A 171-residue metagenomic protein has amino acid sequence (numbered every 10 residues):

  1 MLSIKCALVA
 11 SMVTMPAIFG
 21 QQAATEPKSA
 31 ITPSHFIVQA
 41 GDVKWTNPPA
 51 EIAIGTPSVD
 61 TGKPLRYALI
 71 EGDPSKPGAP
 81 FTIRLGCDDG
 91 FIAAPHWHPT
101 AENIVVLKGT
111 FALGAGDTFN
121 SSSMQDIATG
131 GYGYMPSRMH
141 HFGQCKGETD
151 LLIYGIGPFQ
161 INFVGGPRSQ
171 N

Functional and structural regions predicted by a protein language model:
M1-L8: Bacterial N-terminal signal peptides that target proteins for export
S11-G20: Hydrophobic h-region of N-terminal signal peptides that target proteins for export in Gram-negative bacteria
Q21-A79, R168-N171: A short, N-terminal "cap"/entry segment at the start of jelly-roll beta-barrel domains of the cupin/DSBH fold
F36, S122-Q125, F142-N171: Double-stranded beta-helix
R66-E71, T82-I92: N-terminal post-signal-peptidase region of extra-cytosolic proteins
D88-I92, W97-T118: Glycine- and acidic-residue-biased ligand/ion/polar-headgroup-sensing regions
G90, D117-R138: Short acidic-glycine-tyrosine-enriched beta hairpin
A93-P95, L113-G114, M135-P136, H140-K146: Short beta-strand His + acidic residue motifs that chelate non-heme Fe in jelly-roll/DSBH and cupin folds
